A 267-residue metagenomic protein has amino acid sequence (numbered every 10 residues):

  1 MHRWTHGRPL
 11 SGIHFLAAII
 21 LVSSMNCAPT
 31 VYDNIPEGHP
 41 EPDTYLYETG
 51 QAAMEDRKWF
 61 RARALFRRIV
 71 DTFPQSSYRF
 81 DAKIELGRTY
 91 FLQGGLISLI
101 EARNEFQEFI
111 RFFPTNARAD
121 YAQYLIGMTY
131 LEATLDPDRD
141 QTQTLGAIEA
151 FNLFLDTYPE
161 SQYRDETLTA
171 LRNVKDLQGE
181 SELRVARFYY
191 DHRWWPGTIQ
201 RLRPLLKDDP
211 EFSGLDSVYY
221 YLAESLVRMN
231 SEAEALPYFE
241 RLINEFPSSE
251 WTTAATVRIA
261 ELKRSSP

Functional and structural regions predicted by a protein language model:
H2-L16: Bacterial N-terminal signal peptides that target proteins for export
H2-W4, N26-P267: Acidic, polar-rich low-complexity tracts and alpha-helical solenoid repeat scaffolds
H14-S24: Bacterial N-terminal signal peptides
